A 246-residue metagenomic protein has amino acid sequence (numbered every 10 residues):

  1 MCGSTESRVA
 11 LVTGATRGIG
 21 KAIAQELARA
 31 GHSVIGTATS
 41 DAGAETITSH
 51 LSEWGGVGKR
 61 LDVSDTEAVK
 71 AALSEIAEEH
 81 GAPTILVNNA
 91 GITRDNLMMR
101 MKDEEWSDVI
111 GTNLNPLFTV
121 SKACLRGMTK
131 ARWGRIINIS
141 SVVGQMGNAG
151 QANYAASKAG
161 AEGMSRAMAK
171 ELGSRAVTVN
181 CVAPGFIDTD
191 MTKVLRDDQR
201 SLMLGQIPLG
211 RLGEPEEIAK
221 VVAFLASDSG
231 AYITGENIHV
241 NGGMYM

Functional and structural regions predicted by a protein language model:
T16-R17: Conserved glycine-rich cofactor-binding loop
A30-T46: Conserved glycine-rich Rossmann-like NAD(P)H-binding loop of the short-chain dehydrogenase/reductase
L97-M98, K102-I110, M203: Substrate-binding pocket helix/loop in short-chain dehydrogenase/reductase
S121, S157, S165: Active-site helix of classical SDR
R126, K170-S174, A231: Alpha-helical segment proximal to the catalytic Tyr-Lys
S141: Residue(s) in the substrate-gating loop at a strand-loop-helix junction that position the organic substrate next
I207-I218, S229: A conserved structural motif in NAD(P)-dependent oxidoreductases
